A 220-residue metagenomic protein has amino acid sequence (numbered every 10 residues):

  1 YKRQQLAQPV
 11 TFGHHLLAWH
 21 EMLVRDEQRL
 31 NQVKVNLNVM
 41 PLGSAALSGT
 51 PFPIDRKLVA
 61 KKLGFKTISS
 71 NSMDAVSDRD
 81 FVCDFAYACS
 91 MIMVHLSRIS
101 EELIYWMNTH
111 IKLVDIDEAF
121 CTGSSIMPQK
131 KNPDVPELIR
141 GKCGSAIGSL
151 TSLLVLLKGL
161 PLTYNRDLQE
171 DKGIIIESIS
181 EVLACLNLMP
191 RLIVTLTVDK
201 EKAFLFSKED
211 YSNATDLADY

Functional and structural regions predicted by a protein language model:
Y1: Conserved small/polar residues in nucleotide/adenosyl-binding loops
Q5: Active-site pocket-lining segments that scaffold enzyme catalytic pockets across diverse folds
Q8-L156: Internal glycine-rich alpha/beta core junctions
H110, Q129-Y220: Glycine-rich cofactor/substrate-binding loops
